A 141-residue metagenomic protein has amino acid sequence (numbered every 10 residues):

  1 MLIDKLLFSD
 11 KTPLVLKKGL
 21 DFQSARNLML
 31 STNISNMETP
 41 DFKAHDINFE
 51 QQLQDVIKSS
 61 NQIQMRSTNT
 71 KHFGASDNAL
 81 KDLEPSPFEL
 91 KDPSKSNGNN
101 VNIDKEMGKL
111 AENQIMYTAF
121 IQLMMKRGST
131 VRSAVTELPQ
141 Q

Functional and structural regions predicted by a protein language model:
M1-Q141: Amphipathic alpha-helical polymerization modules
